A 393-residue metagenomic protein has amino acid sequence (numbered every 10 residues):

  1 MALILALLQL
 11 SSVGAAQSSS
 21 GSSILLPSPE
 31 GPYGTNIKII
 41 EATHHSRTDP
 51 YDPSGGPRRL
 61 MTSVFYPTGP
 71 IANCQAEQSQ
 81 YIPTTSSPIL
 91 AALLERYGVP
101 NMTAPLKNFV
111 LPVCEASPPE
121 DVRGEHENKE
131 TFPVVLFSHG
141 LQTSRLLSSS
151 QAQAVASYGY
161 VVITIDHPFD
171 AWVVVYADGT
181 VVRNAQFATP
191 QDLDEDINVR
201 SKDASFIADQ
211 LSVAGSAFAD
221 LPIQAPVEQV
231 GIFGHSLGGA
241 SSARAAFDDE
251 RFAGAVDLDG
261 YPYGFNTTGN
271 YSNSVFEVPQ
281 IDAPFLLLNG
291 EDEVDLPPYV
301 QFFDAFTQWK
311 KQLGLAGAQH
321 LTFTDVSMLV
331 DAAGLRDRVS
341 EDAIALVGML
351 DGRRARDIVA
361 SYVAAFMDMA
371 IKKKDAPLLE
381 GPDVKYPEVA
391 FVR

Functional and structural regions predicted by a protein language model:
M1-A16: Fungal secretory targeting signals
Q17-V135, I344-G352, A365: Domain-level recognition of soluble alpha/beta enzyme cores, biased toward histidine phosphatases/phosphomutases
S18-S19, P27, G317-H320, V326-R393: Alpha/beta-hydrolase-fold serine-hydrolase catalytic core, especially in secreted/extracellular enzymes
G69-I71, Q78-P105, L146-F187, A316: Active-site machinery of serine-nucleophile hydrolases
V110-V175, G264, E293-D295: Short substrate-entry loop that stabilizes the transition state in hydrolases
H126-K129, A253-F323: The feature captures the conserved acid-bearing segment of alpha/beta-hydrolase catalytic domains
F169, V175-V227: Alpha/beta-hydrolase active-site loop
I207-N273: Primarily recognizes the serine-hydrolase "nucleophile elbow" in alpha/beta-hydrolase and SGNH/GDSL folds
